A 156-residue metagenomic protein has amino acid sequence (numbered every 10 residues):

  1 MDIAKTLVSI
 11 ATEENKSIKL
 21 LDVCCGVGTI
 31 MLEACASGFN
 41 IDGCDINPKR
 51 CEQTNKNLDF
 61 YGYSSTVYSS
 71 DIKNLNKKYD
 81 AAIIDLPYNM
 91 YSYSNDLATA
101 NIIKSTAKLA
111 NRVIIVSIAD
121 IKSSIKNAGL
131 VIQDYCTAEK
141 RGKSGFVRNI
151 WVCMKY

Functional and structural regions predicted by a protein language model:
M1-Y156: Class I S-adenosyl-L-methionine-dependent methyltransferase catalytic core
